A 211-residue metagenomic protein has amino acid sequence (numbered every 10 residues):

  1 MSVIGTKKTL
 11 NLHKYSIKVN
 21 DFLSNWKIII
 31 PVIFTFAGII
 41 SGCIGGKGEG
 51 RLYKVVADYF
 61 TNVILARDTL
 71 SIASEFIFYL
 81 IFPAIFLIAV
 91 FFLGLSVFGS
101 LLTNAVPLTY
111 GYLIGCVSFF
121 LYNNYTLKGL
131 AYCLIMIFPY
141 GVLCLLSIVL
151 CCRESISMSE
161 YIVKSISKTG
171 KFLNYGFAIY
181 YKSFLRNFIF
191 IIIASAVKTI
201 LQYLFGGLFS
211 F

Functional and structural regions predicted by a protein language model:
T9-N25, G170-I179: Cytosolic juxtamembrane amphipathic/interface segments immediately preceding and feeding into a transmembrane helix
K18-Y53: N-terminal signal-anchor transmembrane alpha helix
F34-S41, F86, L143-S147, F190 (+2 more regions): Alpha-helical transmembrane segments of multipass membrane proteins
Y53-S74: Perimembrane loop-to-helix junctions flanking transmembrane segments
I77-Y110: Hydrophobic alpha-helical transmembrane segments
T103-T126: Conserved mixed alpha/beta catalytic, RNA-binding, or beta-rich assembly cores of soluble enzyme, regulatory
M136-E160: Alpha-helical transmembrane segments of helical membrane proteins, especially in multi-pass transport, channel
C151-F211: Terminal transmembrane helical module of multi-pass membrane proteins
